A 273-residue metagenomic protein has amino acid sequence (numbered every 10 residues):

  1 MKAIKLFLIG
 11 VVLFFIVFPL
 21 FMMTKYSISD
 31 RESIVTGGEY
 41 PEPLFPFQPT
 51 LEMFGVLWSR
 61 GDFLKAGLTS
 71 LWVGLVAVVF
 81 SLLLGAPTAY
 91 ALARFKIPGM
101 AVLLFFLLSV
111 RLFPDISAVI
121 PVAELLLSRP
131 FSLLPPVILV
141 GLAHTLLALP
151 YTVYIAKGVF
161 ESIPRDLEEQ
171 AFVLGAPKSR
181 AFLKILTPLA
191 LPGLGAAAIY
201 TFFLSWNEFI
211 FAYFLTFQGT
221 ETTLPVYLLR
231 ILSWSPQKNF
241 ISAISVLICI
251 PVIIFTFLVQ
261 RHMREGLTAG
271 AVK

Functional and structural regions predicted by a protein language model:
M1-K273: A hydrophobic, multi-pass inner-membrane permease signature
